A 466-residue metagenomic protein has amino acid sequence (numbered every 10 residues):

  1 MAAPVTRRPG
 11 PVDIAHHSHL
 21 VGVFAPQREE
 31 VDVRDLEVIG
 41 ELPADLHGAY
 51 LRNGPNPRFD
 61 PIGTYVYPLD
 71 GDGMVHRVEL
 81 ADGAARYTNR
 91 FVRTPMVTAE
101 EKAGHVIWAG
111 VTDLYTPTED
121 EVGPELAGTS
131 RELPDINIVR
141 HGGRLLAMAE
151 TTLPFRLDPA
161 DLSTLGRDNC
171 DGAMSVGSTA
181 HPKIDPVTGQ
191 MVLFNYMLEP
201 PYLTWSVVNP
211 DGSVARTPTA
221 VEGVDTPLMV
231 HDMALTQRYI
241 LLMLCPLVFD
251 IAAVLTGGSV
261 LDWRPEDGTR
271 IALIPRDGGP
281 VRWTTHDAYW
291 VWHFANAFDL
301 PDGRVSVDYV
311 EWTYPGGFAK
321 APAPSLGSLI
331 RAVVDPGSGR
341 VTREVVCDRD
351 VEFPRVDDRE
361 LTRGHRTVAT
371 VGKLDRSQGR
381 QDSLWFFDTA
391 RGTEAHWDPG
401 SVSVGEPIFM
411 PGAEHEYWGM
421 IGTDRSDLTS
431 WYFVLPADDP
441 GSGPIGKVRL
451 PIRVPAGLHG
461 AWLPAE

Functional and structural regions predicted by a protein language model:
M1-E466: Beta-propeller domains
